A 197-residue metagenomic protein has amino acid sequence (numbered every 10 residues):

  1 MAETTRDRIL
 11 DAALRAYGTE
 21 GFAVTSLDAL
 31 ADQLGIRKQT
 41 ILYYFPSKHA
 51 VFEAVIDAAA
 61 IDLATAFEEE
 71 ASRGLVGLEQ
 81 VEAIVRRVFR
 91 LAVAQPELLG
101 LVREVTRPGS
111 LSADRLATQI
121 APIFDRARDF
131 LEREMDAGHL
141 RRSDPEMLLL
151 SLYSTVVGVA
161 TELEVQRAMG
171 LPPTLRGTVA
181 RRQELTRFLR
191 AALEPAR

Functional and structural regions predicted by a protein language model:
M1-T4, R15, V165-R167, R197: N-terminal intrinsically disordered/low-complexity leader segments
T5-R8, A12, A16-A50, A54: Helix-turn-helix
F22-A23, L111, L140: Conserved hydrophobic residue
A54, E68-E97, P145-L152, V179-R182: Hydrophobic alpha-helical connector segments
D57-D62: Short, basic, alpha-helical segments at the C-terminal edge of helix-turn-helix-like DNA-binding modules
Q80, V93-D114, E162-M169: Amphipathic alpha-helical segments used for helix-helix packing
V85-V88, L101-V105, L152, V156 (+1 more regions): Short alpha-helical scaffolding segments that buttress acidic/His motifs in well-ordered protein cores
R90, A94, F124-A137, T155-R197: C-terminal peripheral helix-coil segments that are non-catalytic and often amphipathic
